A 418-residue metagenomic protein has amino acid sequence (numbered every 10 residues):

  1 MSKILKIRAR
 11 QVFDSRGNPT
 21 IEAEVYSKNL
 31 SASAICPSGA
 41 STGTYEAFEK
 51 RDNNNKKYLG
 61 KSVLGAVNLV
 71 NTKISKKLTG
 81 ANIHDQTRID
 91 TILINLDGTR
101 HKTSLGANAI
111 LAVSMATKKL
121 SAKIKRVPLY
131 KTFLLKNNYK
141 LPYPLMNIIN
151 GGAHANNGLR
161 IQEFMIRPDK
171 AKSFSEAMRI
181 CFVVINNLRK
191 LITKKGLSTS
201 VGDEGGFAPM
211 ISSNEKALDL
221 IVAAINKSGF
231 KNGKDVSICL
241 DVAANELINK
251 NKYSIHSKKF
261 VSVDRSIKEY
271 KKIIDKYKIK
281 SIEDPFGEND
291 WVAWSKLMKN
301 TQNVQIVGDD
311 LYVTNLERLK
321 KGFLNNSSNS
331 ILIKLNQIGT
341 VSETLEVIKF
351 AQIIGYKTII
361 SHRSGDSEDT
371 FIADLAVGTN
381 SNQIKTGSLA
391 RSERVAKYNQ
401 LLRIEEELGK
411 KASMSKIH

Functional and structural regions predicted by a protein language model:
M1-T20: Short, Gly/Pro- and small/polar-rich lid/capping loops
Q11, I21-S38, M146-P168, A223 (+3 more regions): Short beta-strand elements
F13-S15, G98-T117, P144-N156, V201: Glycine/serine-rich anion-binding loops at beta->alpha junctions that coordinate negatively charged ligand groups
P37-V127, M178, G206: Metal- or metallocofactor-binding catalytic centers and their adjacent structured scaffolds across diverse enzyme
Y139-G202: Mobile "lid/hinge" segments at catalytic clefts and subdomain interfaces of large enzymes
E163-F174, S198-N214, A243-H256: Active-site-proximal beta-alpha loop/turn segments in soluble metabolic enzymes
E215-H418: Catalytic core of soluble alpha/beta enzymes
